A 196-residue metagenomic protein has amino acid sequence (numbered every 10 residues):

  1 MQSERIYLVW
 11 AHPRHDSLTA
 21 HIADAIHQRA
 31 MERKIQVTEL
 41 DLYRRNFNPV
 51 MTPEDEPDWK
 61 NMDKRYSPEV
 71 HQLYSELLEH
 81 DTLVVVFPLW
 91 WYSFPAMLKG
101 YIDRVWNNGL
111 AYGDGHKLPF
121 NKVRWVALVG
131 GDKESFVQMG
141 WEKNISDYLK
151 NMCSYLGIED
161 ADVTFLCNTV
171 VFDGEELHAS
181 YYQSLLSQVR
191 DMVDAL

Functional and structural regions predicted by a protein language model:
M1-L110, E176-L196: N-terminal beta1-alpha1-beta2 submodule of the flavodoxin-like/Rossmannoid cofactor-binding fold
A11, L42, L128-G130, L166: Cofactor-binding loop segments of dinucleotide-utilizing enzymes, especially the Rossmann-like FAD- and NAD(P)+-binding
D16, F47, K133, V170-V171: Generic structural signal for helix capping and beta-alpha/helix-loop junctions
E32, S135, M139-L196: Glycine-rich phosphate/pyrophosphate-binding loop and the adjoining helix
F94, D132-S135: Short, solvent-exposed loop/turn segments at secondary-structure junctions
Y101, V126-L128: Generic beta-sheet signal
D114-N121, L156: Short, conserved loop/helix-junction motifs that constitute active-site signature segments in enzyme catalytic cores
K117, L128-K133: Anion-binding alpha/beta catalytic cores of soluble intermediary-metabolism enzymes, centered on
